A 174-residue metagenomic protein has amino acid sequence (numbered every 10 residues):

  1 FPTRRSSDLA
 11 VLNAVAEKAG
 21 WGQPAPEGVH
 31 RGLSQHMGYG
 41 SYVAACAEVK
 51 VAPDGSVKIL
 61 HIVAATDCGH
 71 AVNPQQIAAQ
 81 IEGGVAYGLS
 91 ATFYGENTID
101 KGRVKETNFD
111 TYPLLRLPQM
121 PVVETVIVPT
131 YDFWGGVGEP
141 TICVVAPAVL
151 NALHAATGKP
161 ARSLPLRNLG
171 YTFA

Functional and structural regions predicted by a protein language model:
R4-S41, C46, K50-A174: C-terminal catalytic domains of large/alpha subunits in multi-subunit enzymes
